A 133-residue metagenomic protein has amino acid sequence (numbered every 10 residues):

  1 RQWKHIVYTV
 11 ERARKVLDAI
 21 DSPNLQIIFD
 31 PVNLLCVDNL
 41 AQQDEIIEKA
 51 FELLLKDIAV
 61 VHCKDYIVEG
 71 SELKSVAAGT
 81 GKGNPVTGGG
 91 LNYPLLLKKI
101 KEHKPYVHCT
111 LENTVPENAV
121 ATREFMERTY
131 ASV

Functional and structural regions predicted by a protein language model:
R1-W3: Catalytic cores of phosphodiester-bond-cleaving enzymes
V7-V133: Histidine-acidic metal/acid-base catalytic patches
